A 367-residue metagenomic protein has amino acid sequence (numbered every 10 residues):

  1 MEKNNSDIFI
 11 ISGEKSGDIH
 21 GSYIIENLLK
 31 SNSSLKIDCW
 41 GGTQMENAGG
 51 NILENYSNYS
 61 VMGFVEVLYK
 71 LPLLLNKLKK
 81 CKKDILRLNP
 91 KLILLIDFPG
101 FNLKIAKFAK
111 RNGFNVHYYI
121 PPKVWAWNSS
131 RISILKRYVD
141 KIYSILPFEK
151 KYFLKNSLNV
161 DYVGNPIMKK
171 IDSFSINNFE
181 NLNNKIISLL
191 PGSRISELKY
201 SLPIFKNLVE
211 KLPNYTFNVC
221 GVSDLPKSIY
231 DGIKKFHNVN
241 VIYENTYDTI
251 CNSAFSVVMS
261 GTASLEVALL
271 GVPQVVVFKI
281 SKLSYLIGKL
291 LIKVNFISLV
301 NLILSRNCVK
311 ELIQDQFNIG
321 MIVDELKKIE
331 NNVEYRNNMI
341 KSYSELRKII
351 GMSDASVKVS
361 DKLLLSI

Functional and structural regions predicted by a protein language model:
M1-I367: Nucleotide-activated sugar donor-binding and catalytic core shared by glycosyltransferases and related lipid-linked
